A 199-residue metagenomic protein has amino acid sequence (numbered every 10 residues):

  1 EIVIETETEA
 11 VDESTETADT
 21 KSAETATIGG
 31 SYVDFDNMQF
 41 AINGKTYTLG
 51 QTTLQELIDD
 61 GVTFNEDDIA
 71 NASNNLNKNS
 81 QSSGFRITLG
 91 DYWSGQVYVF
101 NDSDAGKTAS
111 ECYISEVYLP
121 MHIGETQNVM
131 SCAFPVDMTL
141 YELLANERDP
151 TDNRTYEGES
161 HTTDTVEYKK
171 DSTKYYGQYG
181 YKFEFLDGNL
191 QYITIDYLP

Functional and structural regions predicted by a protein language model:
E1-Q51, Q55-G61: N-terminal, intrinsically disordered, polar/charged segments of Gram-positive cell-envelope systems that serve as
I2-I4, G95-V99, I114, P120: Generic preference for hydrophobic/aromatic residues in regular secondary structure cores
D19-A26, Q55-K107, F134-P199: A cross-family detector of function-defining hotspots
D34, K45-Q51, M130-D137, A145-E147: Periplasmic/extracytosolic POTRA-like scaffold domains at the N-termini of outer-membrane and outer-envelope
F40-T46, N128-C132, Y168-D171, G180: Short, recurring structural edge motifs at helix starts
D102, K107-V129, I193-T194: A motif-centric signal for short, conserved binding hotspots located in accessible loops or intrinsically disordered
